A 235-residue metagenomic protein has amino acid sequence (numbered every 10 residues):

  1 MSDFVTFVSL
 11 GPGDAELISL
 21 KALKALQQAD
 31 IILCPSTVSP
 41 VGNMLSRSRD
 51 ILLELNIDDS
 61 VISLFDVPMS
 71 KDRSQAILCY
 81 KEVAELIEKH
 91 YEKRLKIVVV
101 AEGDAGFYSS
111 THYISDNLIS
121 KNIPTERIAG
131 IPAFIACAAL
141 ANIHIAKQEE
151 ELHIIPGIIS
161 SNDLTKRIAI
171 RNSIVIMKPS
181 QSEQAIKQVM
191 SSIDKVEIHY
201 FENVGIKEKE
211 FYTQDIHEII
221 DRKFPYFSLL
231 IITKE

Functional and structural regions predicted by a protein language model:
M1-A15, L20-L23, Q27-I123, S228-L229 (+1 more regions): Class I S-adenosyl-L-methionine
M1-S2, K24-A25, Y91-E92, V99 (+4 more regions): Solvent-exposed alpha-helices and their adjacent loops that cap or buttress functional pockets in soluble metabolic
V5, I168-E235: A contiguous loop/helix-start segment that scaffolds small-molecule binding in enzyme catalytic cores
C34, S63-D66, R127, H153-P156 (+3 more regions): Structural signal for conserved beta-strand scaffold positions within catalytic alpha/beta enzyme cores
S39-G42, P132-I135, E183, I206-E208: Short gly/pro/ser/thr-enriched loop/turn and capping motifs at secondary-structure boundaries
A76-A84, A141-I143, R167-R171, F211-E218: Short, surface-exposed amphipathic charged segments that create phosphate/polyanion-binding patches used for binding
C79-K89, H144-P156, H217-L229: A polyampholytic, Gly/Pro-enriched intrinsically disordered region
A105-R167, D221: Class I SAM-dependent methyltransferase SAM-binding "motif I" and its flanking Rossmann-like core
